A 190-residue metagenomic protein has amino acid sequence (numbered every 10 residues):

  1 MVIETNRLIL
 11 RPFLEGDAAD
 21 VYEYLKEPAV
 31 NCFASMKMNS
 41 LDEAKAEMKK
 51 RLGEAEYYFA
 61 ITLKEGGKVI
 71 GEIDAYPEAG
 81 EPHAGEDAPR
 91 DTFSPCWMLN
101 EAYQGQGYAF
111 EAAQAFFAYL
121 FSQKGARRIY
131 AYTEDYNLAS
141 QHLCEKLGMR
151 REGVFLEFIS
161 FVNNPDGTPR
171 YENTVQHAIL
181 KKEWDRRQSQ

Functional and structural regions predicted by a protein language model:
M1-P28, C32, T62-Q190: Acyl-donor (CoA/ACP) binding surface of acyl/acetyltransferases
L14-G16, M48-R51: Short linear motifs in intrinsically disordered
A29-K50: Conserved GNAT-fold acetyl-CoA-binding loop/helix
A44-A46, E54-Y57, N163-P165, V175: Short, intrinsically disordered/low-complexity patches at protein termini and at juxtamembrane boundaries
K49-T62, G71: A short helix-loop-beta-strand connector motif used in the catalytic cores of GNAT acetyltransferases and, in some
